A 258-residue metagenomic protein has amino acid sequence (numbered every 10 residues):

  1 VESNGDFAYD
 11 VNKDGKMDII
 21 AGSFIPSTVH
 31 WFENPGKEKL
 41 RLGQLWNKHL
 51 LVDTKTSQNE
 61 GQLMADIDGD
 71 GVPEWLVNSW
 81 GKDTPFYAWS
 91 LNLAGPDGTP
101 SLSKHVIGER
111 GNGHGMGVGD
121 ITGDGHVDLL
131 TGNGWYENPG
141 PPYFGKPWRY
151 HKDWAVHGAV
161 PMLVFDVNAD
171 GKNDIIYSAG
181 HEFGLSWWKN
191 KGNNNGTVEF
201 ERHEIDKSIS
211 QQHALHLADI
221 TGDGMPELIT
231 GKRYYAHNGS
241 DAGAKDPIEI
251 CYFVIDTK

Functional and structural regions predicted by a protein language model:
V1-K258: Beta-propeller-forming repeat regions
